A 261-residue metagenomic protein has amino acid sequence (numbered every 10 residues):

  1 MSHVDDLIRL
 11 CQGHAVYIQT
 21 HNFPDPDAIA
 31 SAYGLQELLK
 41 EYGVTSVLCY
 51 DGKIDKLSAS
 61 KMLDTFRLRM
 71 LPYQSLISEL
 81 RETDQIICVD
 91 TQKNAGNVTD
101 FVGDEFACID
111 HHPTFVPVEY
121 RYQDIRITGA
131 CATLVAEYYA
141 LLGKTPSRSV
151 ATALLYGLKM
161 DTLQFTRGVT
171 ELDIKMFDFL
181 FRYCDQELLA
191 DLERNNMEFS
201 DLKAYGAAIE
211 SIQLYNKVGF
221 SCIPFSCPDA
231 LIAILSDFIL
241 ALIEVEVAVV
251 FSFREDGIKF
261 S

Functional and structural regions predicted by a protein language model:
M1-L7, I87-D90, Y138-L141: Short, motif-level signal for alpha-helix interfacial/capping segments enriched in acidic residues and aromatics/proline
S2-P26, A30-S60, I77-T83, L163-S261: Hydrophobic helix-and-loop "lid/oligomerization" segment in the mid-to-C-terminal part of catalytic domains
T20-H21, F66, V89-Q92, I109-H112 (+4 more regions): Fold-independent oxyanion-binding glycine-rich loops and adjacent beta-strand/coil segments at enzyme active sites
S31-G34, D100-D104, Y120-D124, L172-D173: Short, glycine/charged-enriched secondary-structure capping and boundary segments
K40, D64, A140: Anion (oxyanion) recognition and catalysis
K56-L71, V135: Membrane-interfacial amphipathic helices and adjacent loop/beta segments that form the lipid-substrate binding surface
D64-R121: Active-site cofactor/cluster-binding pocket
I109-D178: Short alpha-helices
